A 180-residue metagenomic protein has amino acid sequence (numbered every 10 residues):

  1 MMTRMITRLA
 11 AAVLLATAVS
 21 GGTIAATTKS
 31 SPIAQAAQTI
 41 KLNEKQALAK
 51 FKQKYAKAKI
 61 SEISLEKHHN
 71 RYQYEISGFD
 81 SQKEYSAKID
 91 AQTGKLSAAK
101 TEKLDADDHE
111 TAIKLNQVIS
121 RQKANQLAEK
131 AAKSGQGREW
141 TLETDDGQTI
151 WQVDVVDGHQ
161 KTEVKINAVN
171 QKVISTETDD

Functional and structural regions predicted by a protein language model:
M1-D180: Long, terminal "pre-/pro-" and other extracytoplasmic accessory regions that lie outside the mature folded/catalytic
